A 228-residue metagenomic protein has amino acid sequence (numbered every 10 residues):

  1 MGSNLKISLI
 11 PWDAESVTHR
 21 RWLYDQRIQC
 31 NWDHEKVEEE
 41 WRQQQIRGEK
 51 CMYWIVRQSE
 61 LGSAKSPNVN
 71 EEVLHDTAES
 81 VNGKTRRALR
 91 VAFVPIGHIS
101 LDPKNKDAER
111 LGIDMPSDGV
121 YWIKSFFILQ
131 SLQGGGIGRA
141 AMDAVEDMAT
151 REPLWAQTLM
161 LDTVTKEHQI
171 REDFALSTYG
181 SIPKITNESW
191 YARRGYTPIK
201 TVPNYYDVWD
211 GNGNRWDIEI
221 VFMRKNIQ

Functional and structural regions predicted by a protein language model:
G2-G48, V56-E72, R90: Short amphipathic alpha-helix that is part of the acyltransferase structural core
S3-N4, R171-Q228: C-terminal "cap" of GNAT-fold acetyltransferases
R42-G97, A108, W122, W216-D217: A short helix-loop-beta-strand connector motif used in the catalytic cores of GNAT acetyltransferases and, in some
I99-L101, I128: GNAT/GCN5-related N-acetyltransferase fold signature
D114-Q130, R139: Conserved acetyl-CoA binding element of GNAT-fold acetyltransferases
I128, G134-A149: Conserved acetyl-CoA-binding loop-helix of GNAT-fold acetyltransferases
A149-I182: Conserved GNAT acetyl-CoA-binding A-motif
